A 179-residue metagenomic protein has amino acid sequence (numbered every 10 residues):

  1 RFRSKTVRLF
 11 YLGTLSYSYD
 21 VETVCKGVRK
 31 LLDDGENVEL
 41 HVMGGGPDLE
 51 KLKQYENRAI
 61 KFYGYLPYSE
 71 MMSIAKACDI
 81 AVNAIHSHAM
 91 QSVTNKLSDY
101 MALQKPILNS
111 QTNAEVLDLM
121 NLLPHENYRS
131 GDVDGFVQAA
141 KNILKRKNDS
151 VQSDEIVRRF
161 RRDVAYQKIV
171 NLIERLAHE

Functional and structural regions predicted by a protein language model:
R1-Y19, V24-V28, H41: Conserved donor-binding/catalytic core segment of Leloir-type glycosyltransferases
T6, L49-M72: Nucleotide-activated donor-binding/catalytic signature segment of Leloir-type glycosyltransferases, i.e., the conserved
L12, E39-L52, G64: Glycosyltransferase donor-sugar binding loop
G13-Y19, S92, Y128, V157 (+1 more regions): Glycosyltransferase donor-binding loop in the core domain
Y19, P67-S73, A81-M101, L108-D118: Nucleotide-sugar-dependent
C78: An anion/phosphate-binding loop that grips the pyrophosphate of nucleotide cofactors and donors
L117-N142: Change "using UDP/GDP/dTDP sugars" to "using nucleotide sugars
G131-G135, L144-A177: A charged, aromatic-enriched C-terminal amphipathic alpha-helix characteristic of glycosyltransferases across folds
